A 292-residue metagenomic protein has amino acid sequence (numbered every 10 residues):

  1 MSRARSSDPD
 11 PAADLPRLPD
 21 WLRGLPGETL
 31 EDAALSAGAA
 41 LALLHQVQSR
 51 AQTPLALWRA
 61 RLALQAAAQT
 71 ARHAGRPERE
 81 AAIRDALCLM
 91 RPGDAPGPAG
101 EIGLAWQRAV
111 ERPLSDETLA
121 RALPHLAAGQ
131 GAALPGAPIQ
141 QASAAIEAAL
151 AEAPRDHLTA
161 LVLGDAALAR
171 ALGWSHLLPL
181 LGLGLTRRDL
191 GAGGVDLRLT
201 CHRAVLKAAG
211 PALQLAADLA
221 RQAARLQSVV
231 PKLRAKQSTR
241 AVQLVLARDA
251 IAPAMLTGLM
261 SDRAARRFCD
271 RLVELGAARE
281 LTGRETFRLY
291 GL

Functional and structural regions predicted by a protein language model:
M1-A145, H176: N-terminal structured helix/loop subdomain that forms the ligand-binding/catalytic interface in diverse enzymes
A42-V47, A216-A224, A247-D249: Short acidic (Asp/Glu) and glycine-rich catalytic loops that position anionic groups and cofactors
A142-G173: Active-site beta-strand/loop microenvironment that shapes enzyme catalytic pockets
V162-V230: Long, low-complexity, charged/polar intrinsically disordered regions in eukaryotic proteins
V229-T257: Short amphipathic alpha-helical interface segments
R234, G283-L292: Short, cationic-aromatic polyanion-contact patches
M260-V273: Short amphipathic alpha-helical interaction segments
V273-G283: A short, conserved structural fragment
